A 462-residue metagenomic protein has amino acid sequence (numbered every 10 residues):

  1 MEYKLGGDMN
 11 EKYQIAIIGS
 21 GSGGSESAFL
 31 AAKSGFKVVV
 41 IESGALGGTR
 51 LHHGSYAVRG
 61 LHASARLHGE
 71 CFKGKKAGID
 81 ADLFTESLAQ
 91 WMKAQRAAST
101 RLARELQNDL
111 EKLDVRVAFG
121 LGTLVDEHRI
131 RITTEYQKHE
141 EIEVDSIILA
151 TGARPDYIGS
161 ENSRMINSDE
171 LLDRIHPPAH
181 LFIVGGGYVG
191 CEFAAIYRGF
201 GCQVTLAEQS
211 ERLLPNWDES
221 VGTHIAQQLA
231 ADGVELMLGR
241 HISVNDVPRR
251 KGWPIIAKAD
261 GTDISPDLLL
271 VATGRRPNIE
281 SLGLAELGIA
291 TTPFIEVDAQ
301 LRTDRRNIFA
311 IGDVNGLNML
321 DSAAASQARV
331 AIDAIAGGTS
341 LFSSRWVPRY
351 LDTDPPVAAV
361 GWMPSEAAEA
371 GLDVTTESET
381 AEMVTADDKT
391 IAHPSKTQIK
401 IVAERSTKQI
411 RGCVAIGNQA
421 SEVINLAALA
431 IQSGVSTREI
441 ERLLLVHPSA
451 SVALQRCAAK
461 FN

Functional and structural regions predicted by a protein language model:
Y3-G6, N10-Y13, F29-F36, I41-P177 (+8 more regions): Glycine-rich flavin
N10-G21, P177-G187: Beta1/beta-strand and adjacent pyrophosphate-binding region of the FAD-binding site in flavoprotein oxidoreductases
A16-G23, S27-G44, T49-L51, Y56 (+2 more regions): Flexible, glycine-rich terminal cap/loop adjacent to redox cofactors in electron-transfer oxidoreductases
A16-I18, G122, E141-G152, V184 (+2 more regions): Short hydrophobic core segments
G23-L30, G190-F193, I279: Short glycine/serine/threonine-rich phosphate/pyrophosphate-binding segments that cradle anionic phosphate groups
S55, L149-Q203, A207, L236 (+1 more regions): Glycine-rich dinucleotide-binding loop and its adjacent helix/turn
F119, K258, D298-A299, E404-R405: Short, acidic, Ser/Thr-enriched surface-loop or helix-capping motifs
S163-P178, D263-I335: FAD-site-proximal beta/loop scaffold in flavoenzymes
